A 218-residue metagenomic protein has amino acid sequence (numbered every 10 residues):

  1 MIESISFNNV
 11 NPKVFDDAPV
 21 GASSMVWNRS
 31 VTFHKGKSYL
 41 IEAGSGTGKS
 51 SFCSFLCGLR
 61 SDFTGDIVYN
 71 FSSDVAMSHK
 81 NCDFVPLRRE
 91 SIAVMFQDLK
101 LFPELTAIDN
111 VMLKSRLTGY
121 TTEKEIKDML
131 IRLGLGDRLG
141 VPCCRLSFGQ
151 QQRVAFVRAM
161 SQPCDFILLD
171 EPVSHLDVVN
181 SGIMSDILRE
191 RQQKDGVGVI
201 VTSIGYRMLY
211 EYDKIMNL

Functional and structural regions predicted by a protein language model:
C57: Helix-to-loop junction immediately C-terminal to a conserved catalytic motif
D74-A93: ABC ATPase NBD coupling module
D98, L105-L117: Q-loop/switch helix immediately C-terminal to the Walker
E123-R138: Conserved ABC ATPase "signature" region
P142-Q150: Conserved ABC ATPase signature
F156: Hydrophobic anchor residue at the start of the ABC signature
I167-E171: Catalytic Walker B motif of ABC-type/P-loop ATPase nucleotide-binding domains
